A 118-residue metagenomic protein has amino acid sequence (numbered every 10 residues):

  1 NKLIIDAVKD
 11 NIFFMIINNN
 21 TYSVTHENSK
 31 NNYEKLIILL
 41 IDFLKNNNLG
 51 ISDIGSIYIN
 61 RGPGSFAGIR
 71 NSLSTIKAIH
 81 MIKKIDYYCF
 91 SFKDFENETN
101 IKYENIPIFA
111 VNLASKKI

Functional and structural regions predicted by a protein language model:
N1-I38, N46-I51, D86-I118: Oxyanion-binding and handling regions
S56-R61, F66-Y87: DPxDG-like acidic metal-binding loop motif
